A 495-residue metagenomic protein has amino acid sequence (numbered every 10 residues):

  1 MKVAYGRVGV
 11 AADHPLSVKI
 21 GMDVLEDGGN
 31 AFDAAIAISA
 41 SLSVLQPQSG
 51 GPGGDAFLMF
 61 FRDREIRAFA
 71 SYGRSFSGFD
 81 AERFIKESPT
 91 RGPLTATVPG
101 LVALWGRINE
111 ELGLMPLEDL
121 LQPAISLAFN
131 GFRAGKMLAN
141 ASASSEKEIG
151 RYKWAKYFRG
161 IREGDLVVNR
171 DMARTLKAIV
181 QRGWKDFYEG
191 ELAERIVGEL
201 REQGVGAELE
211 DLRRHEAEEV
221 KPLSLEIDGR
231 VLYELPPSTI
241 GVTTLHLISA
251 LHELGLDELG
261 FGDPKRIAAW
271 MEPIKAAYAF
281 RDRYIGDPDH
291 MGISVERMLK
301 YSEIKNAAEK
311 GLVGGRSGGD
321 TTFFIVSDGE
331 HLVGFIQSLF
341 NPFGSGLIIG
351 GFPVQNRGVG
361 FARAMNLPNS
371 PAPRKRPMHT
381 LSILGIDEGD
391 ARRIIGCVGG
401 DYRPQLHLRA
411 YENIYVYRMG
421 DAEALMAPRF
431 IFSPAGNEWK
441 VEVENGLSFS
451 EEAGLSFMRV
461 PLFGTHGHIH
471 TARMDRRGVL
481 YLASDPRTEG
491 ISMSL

Functional and structural regions predicted by a protein language model:
M1-D23, G29-R182, F187-E189, A193-R230 (+4 more regions): Noncatalytic scaffold domains of N-terminal-nucleophile
F32, V44-M59, R67, G206-A207 (+4 more regions): Active-site rim segments in enzyme catalytic domains, especially the processed small/beta chain of N-terminal
F32-S39, E118-F129, E194-G198, F261-Y278 (+2 more regions): Short, well-structured alpha-helical segments that form the helix of a local strand-helix-strand
G50-F61, T322-V326, I383-G385, H466-D475 (+1 more regions): Short beta-strand scaffold segments in enzyme catalytic cores
E218-E219, G318-T321, H379-L381: Short, small/polar residue-rich loop motifs at catalytic or cofactor-binding pockets
E234, V242, I386-Y402, I414: Extended C-terminal regions of large enzymes
L256-L339: Internal maturation/activation junctions in enzymes
F280, H290, G329, K375 (+2 more regions): Extended C-terminal subregions enriched in glycine
